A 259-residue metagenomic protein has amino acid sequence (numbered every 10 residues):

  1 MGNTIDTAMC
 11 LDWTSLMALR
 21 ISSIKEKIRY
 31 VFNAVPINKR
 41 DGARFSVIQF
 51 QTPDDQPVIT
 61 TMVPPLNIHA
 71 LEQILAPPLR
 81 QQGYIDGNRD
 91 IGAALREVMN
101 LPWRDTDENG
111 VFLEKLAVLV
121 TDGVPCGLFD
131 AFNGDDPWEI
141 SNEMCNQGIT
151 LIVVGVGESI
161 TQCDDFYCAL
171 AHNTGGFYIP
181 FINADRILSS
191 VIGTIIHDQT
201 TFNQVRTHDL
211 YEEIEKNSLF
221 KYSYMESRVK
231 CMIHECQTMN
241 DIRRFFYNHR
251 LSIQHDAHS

Functional and structural regions predicted by a protein language model:
M1, A34-K39, V98-L113, N142-E143: Surface-exposed acidic, glycine-flexible loop patches that form ligand/cofactor-binding and adhesion interfaces
G2-M62, L95-E97, L116-V120: Von Willebrand factor
W13-M17, T52-D55, Y84, G123-G127 (+2 more regions): Solvent-exposed loop/turn segments at secondary-structure junctions within structured extracellular/periplasmic domains
R40-F45, V111-L116, N146-I152: Loop/turn elements at helix/coil->beta-strand transitions in domains of secreted/extracellular proteins
V47, L151-V153, G175-P180: Conserved beta-strand scaffold positions in the cores of enzyme catalytic domains, especially in NTP/NDP-utilizing
D55-P57, T61-E114, G157-C168: Von Willebrand factor
G123-N173: VWA/integrin I-like adhesion module and closely mimicked acidic/polar interface patches used
Y178-S259: C-terminal "exit" segments of structured domains
